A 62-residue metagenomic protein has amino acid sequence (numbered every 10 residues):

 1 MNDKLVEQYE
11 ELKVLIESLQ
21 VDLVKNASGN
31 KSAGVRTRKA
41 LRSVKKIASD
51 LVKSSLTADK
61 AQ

Functional and structural regions predicted by a protein language model:
M1, K60-Q62: Intrinsically disordered, compositionally biased charged tails
M1-D22: N-terminal acidic leader/helix
L15, A33, S55-L56, K60: A charge-rich, low-complexity, intrinsically flexible signal that marks solvent-exposed coils, linkers, repeats
I16, Q20-L23, K45-A48, V52-S55: A structural signal for well-ordered alpha-helices, especially hydrophobic packing surfaces of coiled-coils
A27-V35: Short, surface-exposed loop/turn segments at secondary-structure junctions
G34-R42: Short, charged, amphipathic alpha-helical segments
